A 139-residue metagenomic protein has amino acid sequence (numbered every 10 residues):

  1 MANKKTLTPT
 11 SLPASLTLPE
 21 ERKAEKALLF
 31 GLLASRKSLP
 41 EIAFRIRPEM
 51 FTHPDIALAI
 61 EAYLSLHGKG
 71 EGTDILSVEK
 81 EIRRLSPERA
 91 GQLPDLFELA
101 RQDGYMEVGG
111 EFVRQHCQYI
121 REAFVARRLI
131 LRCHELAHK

Functional and structural regions predicted by a protein language model:
A2-A123: Noncatalytic partner-interaction/assembly domains of nucleic-acid and motor enzyme complexes, especially the accessory
L129-L136: Amphipathic alpha-helices that form helix-helix packing interfaces
